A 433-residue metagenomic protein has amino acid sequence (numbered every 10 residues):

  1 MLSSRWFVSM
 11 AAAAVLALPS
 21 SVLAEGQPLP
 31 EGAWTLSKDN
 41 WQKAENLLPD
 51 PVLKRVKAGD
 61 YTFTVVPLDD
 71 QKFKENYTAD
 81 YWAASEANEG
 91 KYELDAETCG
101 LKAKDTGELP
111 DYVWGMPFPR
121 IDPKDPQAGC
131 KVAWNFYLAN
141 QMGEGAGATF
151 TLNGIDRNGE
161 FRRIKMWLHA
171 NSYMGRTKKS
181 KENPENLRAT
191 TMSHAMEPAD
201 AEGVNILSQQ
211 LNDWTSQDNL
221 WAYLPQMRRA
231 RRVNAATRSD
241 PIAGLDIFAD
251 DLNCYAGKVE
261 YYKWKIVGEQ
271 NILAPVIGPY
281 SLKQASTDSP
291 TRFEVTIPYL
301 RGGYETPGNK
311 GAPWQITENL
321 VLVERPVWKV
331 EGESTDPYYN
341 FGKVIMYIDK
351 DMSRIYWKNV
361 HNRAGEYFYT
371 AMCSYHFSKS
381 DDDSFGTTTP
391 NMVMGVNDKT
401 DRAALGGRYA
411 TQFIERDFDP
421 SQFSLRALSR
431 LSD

Functional and structural regions predicted by a protein language model:
M1-M10: Bacterial N-terminal signal peptides that target proteins for export
A11-L16: Hydrophobic helical h-region of N-terminal Sec-dependent signal peptides in bacterial secretory/periplasmic proteins
L18-A24: Sec/Tat signal peptide C-region and signal peptidase I cleavage site
E25-D218, L224: Solvent-exposed N-terminal domain segments of exported/luminal and surface proteins
E25-P119, M227, T237-T317, E324-P326 (+1 more regions): Non-transmembrane domains of secretory- and envelope-associated proteins
N186-M192, D218, V323-E331, R354-K358: Short, hydrophobic/aromatic-rich segments at coil-to-beta transitions
E202-N205, S216-Q217, Y339-V344, Y356 (+2 more regions): Short, surface-exposed coil-to-beta transition loops
V321-L322, P326-Y338, G342-M352, H361: Extended serine/threonine-enriched, polar tracts that run as long, contiguous segments within proteins
